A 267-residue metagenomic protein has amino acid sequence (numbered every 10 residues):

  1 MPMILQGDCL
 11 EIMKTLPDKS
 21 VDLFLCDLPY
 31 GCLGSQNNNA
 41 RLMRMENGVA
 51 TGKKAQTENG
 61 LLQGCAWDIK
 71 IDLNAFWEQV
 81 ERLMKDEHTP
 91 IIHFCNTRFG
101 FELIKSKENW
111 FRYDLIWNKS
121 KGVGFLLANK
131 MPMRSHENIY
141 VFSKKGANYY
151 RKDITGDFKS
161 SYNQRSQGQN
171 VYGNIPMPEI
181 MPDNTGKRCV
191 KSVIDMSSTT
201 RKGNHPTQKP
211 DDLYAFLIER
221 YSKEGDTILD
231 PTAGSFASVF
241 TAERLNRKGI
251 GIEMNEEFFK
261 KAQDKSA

Functional and structural regions predicted by a protein language model:
M1-F259, A267: Core catalytic lobe of class I
